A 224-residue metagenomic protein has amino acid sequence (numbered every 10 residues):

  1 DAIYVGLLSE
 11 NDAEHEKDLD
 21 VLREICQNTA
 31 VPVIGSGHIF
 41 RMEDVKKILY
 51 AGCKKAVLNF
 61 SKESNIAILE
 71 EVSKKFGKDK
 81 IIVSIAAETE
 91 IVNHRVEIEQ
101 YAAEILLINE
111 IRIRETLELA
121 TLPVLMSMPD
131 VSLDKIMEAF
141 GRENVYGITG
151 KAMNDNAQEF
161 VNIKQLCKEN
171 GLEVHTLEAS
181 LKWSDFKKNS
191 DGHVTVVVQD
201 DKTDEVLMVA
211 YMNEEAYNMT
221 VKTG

Functional and structural regions predicted by a protein language model:
D1-V33, F40-E43, D79-V83, A87-L106: Conserved N-terminal beta1-alpha1 strand-loop-helix module at the mouth
I3-V5, V33-G37, A56-L58, I81-I85 (+3 more regions): Hydrophobic faces of well-ordered beta-strands that scaffold small-molecule active sites in alpha/beta enzyme cores
T29-G52, V92-E99, I113-I148: Catalytic cores of alpha/beta
K46-I111: Conserved anion-binding
A67-F76, E138-R142, T149-H175: C-terminal helical cap(s) of enzyme catalytic domains, especially alpha/beta-barrels
E173-H193: Short, basic/aromatic recognition patches
K188-N213: Active-site and channel-lining beta-strand-loop segments that bind or position nucleotide-derived/phosphorylated
N213-G224: A short, polar/charged loop-to-alpha-helix boundary motif
